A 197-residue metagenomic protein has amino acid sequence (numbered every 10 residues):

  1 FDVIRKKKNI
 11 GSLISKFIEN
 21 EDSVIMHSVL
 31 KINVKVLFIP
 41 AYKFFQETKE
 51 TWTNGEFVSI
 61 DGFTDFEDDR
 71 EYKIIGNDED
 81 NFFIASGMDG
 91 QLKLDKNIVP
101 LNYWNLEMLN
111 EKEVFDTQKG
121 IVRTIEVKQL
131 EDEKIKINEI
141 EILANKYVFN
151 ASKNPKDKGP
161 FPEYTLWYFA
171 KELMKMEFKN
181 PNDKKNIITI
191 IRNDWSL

Functional and structural regions predicted by a protein language model:
F1-D78, M108-L197: Acidic, serine/threonine-rich low-complexity disordered tracts
D80-V99: Acidic/charged, solvent-exposed loop-and-adjacent secondary-structure segments enriched in E/D, K/R, S/T, and G/P
D95-E113: Beta-strand/loop-rich accessory regions of lumenal/periplasmic or secreted enzymes, predominantly carbohydrate-active
